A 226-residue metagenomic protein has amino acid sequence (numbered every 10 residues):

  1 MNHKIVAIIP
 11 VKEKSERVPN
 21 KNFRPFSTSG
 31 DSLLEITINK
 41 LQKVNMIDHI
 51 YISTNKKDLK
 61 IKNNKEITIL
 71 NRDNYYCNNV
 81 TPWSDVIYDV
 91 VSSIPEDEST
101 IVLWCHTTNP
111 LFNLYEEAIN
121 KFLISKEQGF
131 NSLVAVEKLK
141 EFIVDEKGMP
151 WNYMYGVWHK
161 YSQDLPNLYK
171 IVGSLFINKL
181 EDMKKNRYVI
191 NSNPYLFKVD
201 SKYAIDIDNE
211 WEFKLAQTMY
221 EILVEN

Functional and structural regions predicted by a protein language model:
M1-P19: N-terminal nucleotide-binding beta1-loop-alpha1 segment
K4, D48-I50, I101, N131: Residues at the starts of beta-strands that form the adenosine-phosphate
K21-S27, N74-Y76: Short glycine-enriched, charge-decorated loop/helix-capping segments at active-site entrances that position
L33-H49: A short, N-terminal amphipathic alpha-helix
K43, Y51, K57-L103, L111-N113 (+1 more regions): Short phosphate-binding loop-to-helix
I50-T54, A135-V136: Short internal beta-strands
D85-V86, E98-I101, T107-S201: Conserved core of the sugar-phosphate nucleotidyltransferase
K198, K202-N226: Hydrophobic helical membrane-anchoring modules
